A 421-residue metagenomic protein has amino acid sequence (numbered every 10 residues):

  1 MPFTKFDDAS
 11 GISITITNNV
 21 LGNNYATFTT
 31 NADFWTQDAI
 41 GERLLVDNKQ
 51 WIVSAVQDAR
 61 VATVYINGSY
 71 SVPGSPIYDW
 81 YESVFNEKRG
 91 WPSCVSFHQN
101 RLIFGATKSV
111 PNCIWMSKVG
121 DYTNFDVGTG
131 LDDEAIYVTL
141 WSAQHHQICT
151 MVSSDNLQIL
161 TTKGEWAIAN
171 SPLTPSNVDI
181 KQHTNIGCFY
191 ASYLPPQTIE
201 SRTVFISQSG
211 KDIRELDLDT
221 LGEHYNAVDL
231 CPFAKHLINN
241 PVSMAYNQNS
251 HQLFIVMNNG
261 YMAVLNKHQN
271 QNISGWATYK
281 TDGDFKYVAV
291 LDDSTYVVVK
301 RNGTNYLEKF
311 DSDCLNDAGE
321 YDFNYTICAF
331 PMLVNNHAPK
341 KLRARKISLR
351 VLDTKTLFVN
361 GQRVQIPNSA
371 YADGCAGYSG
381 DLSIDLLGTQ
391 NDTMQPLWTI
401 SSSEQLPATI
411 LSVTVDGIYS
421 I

Functional and structural regions predicted by a protein language model:
M1-G74, N226-H236, N305-E320: Autoprocessing Asn-cyclization modules and mimics
L21, A26-F28, V61-A62, L102 (+6 more regions): Hydrophobic residues embedded in beta-strands of well-ordered beta-sheets
A39-V46, C94-V95, I103, F254: Short hydrophobic/aromatic-rich beta-strand motifs
E42, W51, N100, D155 (+8 more regions): Residue-level detector of short, conserved catalytic/binding motifs and their immediate flanks
L45-N48, T162, N360-Q362: Short strand-coil-strand connectors
A62, P111-M116, E165, K300-D311: Short, surface-exposed terminal/edge motifs of secreted or surface/virion proteins that either
P76-N249, L265-F285: Beta-propeller and closely related beta-pinwheel folds
A143-H146, K211-I421: Beta-sheet repeat architectures centered on beta-propellers
